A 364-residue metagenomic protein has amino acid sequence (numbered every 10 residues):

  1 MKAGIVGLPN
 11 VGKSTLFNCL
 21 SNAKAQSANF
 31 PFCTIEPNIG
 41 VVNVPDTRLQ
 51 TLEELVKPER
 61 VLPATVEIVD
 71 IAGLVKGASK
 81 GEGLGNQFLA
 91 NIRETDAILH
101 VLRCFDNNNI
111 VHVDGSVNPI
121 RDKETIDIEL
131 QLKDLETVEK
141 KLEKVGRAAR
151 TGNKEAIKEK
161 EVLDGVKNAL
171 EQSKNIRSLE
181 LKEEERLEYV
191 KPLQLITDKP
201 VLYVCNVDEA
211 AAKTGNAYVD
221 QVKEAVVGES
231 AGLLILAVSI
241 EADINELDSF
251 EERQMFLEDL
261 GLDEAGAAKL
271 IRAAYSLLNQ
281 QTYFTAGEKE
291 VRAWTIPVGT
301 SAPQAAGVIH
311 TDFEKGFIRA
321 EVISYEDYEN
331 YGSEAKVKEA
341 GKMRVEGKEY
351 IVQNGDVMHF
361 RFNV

Functional and structural regions predicted by a protein language model:
M1-V111, E139-K140, V145: Conserved G1/Walker A P-loop phosphate-binding module
K2-V6, V11, F17, K144-I351 (+2 more regions): C-terminal-of-GTPase-core extension/linker across diverse P-loop GTPases
N22, E54, A90, E94 (+4 more regions): Short, intrinsically disordered, mixed-charge
A28-N29, I110-D114, G215-A217, L247: Short amphipathic alpha-helical segments
F32, D46-L49, L62-I68, E82-T95 (+7 more regions): Amphipathic alpha-helical transducer elements in NTP-driven molecular machines
G40-P45, A72-E82, R93-K154, A169-E183 (+1 more regions): Conserved Switch II/interswitch segment of TRAFAC-class P-loop GTPases
